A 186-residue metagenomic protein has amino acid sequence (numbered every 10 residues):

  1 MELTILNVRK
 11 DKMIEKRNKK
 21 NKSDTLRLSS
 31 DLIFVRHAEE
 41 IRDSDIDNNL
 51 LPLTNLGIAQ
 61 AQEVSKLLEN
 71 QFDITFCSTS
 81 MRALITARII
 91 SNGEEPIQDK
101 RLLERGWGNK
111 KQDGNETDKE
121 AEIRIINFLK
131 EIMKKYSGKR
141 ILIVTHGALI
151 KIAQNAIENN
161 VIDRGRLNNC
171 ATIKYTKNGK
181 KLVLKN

Functional and structural regions predicted by a protein language model:
T4-R17, K22-I97, D113-E122, R164: Active-site-proximal alpha-helix that buttresses catalytic centers in soluble enzyme cores
L32, G138-V144, T172: Residue-level preference for the first positions of well-ordered beta-strands
H37, S78-S80, R101, I143-A148: Short, well-ordered beta-to-alpha junction loops that form the rim of enzyme active sites and present histidine/acidic
I41, A83-L84, R105, L149-K151: Short, active-site-adjacent cap segments at secondary-structure transitions
L68-Q71, I132-K139: Glycine-rich phosphate-binding loop signature in dinucleotide/nucleotide-binding domains
T79, E95-Q112, N169-C170: A short, structured active-site edge motif that brings together acidic residues
G114-F128, K181-N186: A polyampholytic, Gly/Pro-enriched intrinsically disordered region
E158-K185: Domain-level recognition of soluble alpha/beta enzyme cores, biased toward histidine phosphatases/phosphomutases
